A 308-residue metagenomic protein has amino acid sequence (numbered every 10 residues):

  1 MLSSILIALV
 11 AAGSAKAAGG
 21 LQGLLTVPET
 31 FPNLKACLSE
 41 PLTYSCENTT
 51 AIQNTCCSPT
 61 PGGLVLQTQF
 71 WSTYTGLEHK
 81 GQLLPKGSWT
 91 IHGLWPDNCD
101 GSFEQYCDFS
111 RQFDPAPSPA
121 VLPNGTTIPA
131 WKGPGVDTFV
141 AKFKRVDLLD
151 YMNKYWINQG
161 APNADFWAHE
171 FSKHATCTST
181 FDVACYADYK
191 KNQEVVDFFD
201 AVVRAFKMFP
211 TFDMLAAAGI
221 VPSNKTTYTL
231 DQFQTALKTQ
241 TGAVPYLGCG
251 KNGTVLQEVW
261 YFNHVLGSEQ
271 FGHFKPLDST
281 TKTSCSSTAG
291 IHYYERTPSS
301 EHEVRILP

Functional and structural regions predicted by a protein language model:
M1-G23, P308: Fungal secretory targeting signals
A11, F31, E40, T49-A51 (+5 more regions): Processing junctions and N-termini across compartments
A18-P85, W89-T90, L94: N-terminal regions that are enriched for targeting/export leaders and immediately downstream pro/stem segments
A36-L38, S45-E47, T55-S58, N98-D100 (+6 more regions): Sequence contexts marking disulfide-bonded cysteines in secreted/extracellular proteins
Y44-N48, Q53-C56, L64-Q67, D114-P117 (+3 more regions): Extracellular/mature segments of secreted proteins
S72-Y74, P96-D97, G101, T178 (+1 more regions): Solvent-exposed loop/turn segments at secondary-structure junctions within structured extracellular/periplasmic domains
P85-T90, C99-A141: Active-site-surrounding "flap" and adjacent substrate/cofactor-binding loops of secreted or lumenal enzymes, prototyped
K144-P308: C-terminal, well-folded lobe of enzymatic/effector domains
